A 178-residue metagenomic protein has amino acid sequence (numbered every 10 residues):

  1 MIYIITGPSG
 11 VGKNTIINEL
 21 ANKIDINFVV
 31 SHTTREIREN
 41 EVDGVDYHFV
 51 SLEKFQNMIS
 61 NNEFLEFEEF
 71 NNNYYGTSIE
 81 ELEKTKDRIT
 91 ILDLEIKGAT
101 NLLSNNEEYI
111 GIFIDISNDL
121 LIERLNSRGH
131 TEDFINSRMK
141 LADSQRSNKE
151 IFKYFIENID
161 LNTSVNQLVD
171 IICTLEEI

Functional and structural regions predicted by a protein language model:
I5: Hydrophobic anchor at the beta1->P-loop junction of P-loop NTPases
P8: P-loop (Walker A) phosphate-binding loop of NTP-binding proteins
V11: ATP-binding Walker
N14: Walker A/P-loop
N22-V30: Post-Walker A helix-loop "phosphate-sensing" segment adjacent to the P-loop in P-loop NTPases
T33-T90: ATP-dependent small-molecule kinase phosphotransfer cores that center on conserved nucleotide phosphate-binding segments
I89-E95, S104-R128: Conserved phosphate-donor/acceptor-positioning beta-strand/loop module used by diverse small-molecule
H130-I171: Small-molecule kinase domains that catalyze NTP-dependent phosphoryl transfer to phosphate-bearing small molecules
